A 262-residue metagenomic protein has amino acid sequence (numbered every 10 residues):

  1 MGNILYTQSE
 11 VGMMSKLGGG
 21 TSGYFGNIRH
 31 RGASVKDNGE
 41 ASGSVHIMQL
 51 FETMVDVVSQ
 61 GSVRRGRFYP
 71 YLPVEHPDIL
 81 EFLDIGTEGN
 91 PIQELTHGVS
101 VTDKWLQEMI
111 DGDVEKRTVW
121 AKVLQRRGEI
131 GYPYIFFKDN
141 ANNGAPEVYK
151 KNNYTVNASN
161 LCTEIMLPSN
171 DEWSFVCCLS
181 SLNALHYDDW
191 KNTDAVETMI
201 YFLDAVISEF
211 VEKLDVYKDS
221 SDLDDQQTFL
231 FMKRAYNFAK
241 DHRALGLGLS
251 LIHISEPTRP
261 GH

Functional and structural regions predicted by a protein language model:
M1-D37, S44-I47, V58-G61, R127-Y134 (+1 more regions): Function-dense linear segments that define catalytic or interfacial modules in macromolecule-processing proteins
I28, D37-L50, Q60-Y154, L249 (+1 more regions): Conserved, charged catalytic cores of large soluble enzymes
H253-E256, P260-H262: Single conserved hydrophobic/aromatic residue that forms the stacking wall/gate of nucleotide- or nucleobase-binding
